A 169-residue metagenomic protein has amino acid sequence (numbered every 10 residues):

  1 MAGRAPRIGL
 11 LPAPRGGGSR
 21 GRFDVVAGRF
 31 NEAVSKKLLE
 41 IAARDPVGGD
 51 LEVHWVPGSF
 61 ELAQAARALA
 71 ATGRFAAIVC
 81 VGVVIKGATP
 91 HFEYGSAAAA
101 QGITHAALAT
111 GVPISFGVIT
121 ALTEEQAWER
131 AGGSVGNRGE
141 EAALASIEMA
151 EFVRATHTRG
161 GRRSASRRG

Functional and structural regions predicted by a protein language model:
A2-R4, S35-L38, G58-Q64: A general structural motif
G3-A5, G9-P12, V26, F92 (+1 more regions): C-terminal binding/interaction regions
L11-V53, P57: Glycine-rich phosphate/diphosphate-binding loop of Rossmann-like nucleotide-binding domains
R20-R22, G49, G73-A76, A109-S115: Short coil/turn connectors at secondary-structure junctions
F23, D50, V84-A88, E124-E129: Glycine/charged-rich beta-loop-alpha catalytic/anionic-binding loops adjacent to active sites
V34, E61-I103, A107: Glycine-rich phosphate-binding loop
H54-T72, F92, G117-W128: Glycine-rich oxoanion-binding loops at beta->alpha junctions
